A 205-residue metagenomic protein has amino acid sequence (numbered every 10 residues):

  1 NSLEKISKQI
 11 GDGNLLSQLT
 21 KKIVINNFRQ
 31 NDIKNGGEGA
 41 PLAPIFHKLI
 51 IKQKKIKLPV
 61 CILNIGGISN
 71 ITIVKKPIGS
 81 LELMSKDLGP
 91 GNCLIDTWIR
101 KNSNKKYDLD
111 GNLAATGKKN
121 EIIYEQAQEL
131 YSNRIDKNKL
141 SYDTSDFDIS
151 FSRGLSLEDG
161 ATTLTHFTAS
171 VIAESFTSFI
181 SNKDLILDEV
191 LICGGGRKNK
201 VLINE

Functional and structural regions predicted by a protein language model:
N1, I65-I68, E189-K198: Glycine-rich beta-strand-to-loop/alpha-helix junction loops that act as flexible
N1-G13: Short beta-strand-loop/turn "lid" adjacent to the catalytic site in phosphate-handling enzymes
I10-T20, L58-P59: Short, charged beta->alpha transition segments
D12, A43-F46, P90-I95, L164 (+2 more regions): Catalytic-loop motifs flanking and including active-site residues across diverse enzymes
L19-K21, I25-Q53, C61-N133: Glycine-rich phosphate-binding loop plus the immediately following alpha-helix
K57-V60, I186-L187: A general structural motif
N104-E189, N199-E205: A contiguous, well-structured pocket-lining segment that forms one wall/lid of small-molecule binding clefts in soluble
